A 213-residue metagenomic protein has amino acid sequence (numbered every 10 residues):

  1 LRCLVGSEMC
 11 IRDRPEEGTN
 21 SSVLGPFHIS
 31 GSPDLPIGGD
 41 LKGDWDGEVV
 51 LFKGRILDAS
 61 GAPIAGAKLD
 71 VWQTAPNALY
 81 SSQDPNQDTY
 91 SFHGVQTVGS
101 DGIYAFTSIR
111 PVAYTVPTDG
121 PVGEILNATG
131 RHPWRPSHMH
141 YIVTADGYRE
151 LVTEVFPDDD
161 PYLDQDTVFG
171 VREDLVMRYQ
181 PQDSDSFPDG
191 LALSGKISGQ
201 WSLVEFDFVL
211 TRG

Functional and structural regions predicted by a protein language model:
L1-G6, C10-I11: Single conserved hydrophobic/aromatic residue that forms the stacking wall/gate of nucleotide- or nucleobase-binding
I37-K42, P161-G213: Extracellular beta-sheet/turn segments enriched in Thr/Pro/Gly and aliphatic residues
G47-A62: Beta-strand-rich structural segments
A62-A75: Short, ordered, surface-exposed loop/turn motifs in non-cytosolic proteins
A78-I103: Short, acidic Ser/Thr/Gly-rich low-complexity loop/linker segments typical of extracellular and cell-surface proteins
I103-I109: Exposed aromatic-hydrophobic patches
R110-T153: A short, solvent-exposed loop/turn motif at the edges and junctions of modular extracellular/periplasmic domains
